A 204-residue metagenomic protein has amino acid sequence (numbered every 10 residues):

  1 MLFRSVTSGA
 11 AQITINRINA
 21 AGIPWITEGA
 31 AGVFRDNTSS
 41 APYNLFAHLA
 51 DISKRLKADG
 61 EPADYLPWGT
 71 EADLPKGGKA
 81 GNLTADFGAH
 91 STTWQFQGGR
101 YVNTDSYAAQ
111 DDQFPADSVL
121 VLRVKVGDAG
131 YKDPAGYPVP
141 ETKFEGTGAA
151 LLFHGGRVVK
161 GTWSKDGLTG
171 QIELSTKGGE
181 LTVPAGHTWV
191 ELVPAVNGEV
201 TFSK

Functional and structural regions predicted by a protein language model:
M1-K204: A surface/extracellular/periplasmic glyco- and lipid-processing/surface-interacting theme
